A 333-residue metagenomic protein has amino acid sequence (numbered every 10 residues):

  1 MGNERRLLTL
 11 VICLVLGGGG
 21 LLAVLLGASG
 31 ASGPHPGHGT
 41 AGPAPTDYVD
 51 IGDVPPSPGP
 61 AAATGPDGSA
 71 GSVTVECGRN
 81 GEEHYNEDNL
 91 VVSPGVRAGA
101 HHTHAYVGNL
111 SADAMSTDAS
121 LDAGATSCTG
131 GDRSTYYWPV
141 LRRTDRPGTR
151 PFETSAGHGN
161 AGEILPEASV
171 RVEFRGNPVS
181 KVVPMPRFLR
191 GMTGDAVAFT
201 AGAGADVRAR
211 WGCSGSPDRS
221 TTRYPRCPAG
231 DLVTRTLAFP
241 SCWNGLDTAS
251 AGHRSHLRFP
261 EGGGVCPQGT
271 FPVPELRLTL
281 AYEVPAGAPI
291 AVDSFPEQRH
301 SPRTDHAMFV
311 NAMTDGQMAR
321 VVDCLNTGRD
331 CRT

Functional and structural regions predicted by a protein language model:
G2-S32: Secretory targeting and sorting signals
G33-H101, A105-L237, N244-T333: Primary mode marks residue(s) on the alpha4-beta5-alpha5 output face of response regulator receiver
